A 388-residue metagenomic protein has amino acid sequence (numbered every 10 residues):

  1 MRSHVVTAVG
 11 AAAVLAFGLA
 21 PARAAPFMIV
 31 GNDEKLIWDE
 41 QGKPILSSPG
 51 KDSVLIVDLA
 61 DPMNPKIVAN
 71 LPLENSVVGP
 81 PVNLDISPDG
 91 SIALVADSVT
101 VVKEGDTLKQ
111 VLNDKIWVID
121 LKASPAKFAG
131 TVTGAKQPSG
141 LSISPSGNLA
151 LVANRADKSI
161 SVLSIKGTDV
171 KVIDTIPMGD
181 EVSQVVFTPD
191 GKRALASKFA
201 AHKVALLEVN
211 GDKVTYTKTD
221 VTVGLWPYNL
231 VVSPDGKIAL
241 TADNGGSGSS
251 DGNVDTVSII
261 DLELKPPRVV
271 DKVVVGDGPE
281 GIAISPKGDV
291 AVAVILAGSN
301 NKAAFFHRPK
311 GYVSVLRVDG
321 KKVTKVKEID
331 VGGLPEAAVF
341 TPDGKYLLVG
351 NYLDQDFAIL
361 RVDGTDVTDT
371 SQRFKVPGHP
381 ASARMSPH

Functional and structural regions predicted by a protein language model:
M1-R23: Gram-negative bacterial Sec-dependent N-terminal signal peptides
R23-H388: Predominantly soluble domains enriched in secretory-pathway, periplasmic, or organellar proteins
